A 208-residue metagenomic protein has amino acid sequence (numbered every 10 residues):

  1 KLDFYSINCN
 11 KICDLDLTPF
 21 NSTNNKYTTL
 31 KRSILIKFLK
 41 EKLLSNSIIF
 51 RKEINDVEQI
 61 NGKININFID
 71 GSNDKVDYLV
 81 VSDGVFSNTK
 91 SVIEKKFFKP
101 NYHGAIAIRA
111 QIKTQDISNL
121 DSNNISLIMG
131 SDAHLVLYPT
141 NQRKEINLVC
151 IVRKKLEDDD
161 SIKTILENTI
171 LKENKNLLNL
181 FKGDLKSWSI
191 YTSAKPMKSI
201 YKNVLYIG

Functional and structural regions predicted by a protein language model:
K1-I93, F98-Q111, E157-K163: Conserved N-terminal helical subregion
C13-Y27, K31-I36, D116-S187: Conserved FAD/dinucleotide-binding core of flavoprotein oxidoreductases
N24-K26, E94-F97, S122-I125, T192-K195: Short, P/G- and charge-enriched loop/turn segments at secondary-structure junctions
L39, G71, F97-P100, I117 (+4 more regions): Short secondary-structure boundary/capping segments
S45-I48, I125-G130, W188-S189, A194: Short, solvent-exposed secondary-structure boundary motifs
R51, I60, S131, T140-Q142 (+1 more regions): Structural motif
K75, E145, K202-V204: Conserved catalytic motifs of the protein kinase core domain
V80-V81, I108, L137, T164-L166 (+1 more regions): Conserved mid-domain beta->alpha element of the FAD-binding
